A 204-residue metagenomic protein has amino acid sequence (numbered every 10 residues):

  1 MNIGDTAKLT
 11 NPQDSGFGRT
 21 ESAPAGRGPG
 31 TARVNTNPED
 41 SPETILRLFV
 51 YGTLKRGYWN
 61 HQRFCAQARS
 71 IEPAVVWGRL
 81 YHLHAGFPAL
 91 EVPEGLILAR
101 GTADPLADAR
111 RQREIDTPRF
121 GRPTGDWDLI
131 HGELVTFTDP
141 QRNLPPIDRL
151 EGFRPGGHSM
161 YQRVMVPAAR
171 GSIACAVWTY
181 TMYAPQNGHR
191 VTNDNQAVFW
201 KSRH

Functional and structural regions predicted by a protein language model:
N2-F17, G26, R33-H204: Glycine-aromatic micro-motifs
